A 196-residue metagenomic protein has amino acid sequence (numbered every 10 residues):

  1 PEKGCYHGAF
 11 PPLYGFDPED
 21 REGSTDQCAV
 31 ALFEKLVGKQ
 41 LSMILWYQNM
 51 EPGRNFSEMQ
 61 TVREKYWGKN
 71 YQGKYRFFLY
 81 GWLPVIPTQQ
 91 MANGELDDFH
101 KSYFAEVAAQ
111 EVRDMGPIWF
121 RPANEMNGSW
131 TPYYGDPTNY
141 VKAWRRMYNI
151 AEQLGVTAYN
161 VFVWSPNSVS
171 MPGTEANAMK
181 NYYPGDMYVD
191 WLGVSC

Functional and structural regions predicted by a protein language model:
P1-K3, K35-Q40, Y71-K74, V112-D114 (+1 more regions): Flexible, charged surface loops at secondary-structure boundaries
P1-M43, E152-G155: N-terminal module-boundary/linker segments of secreted carbohydrate-active enzymes
D17-V37, N55-K65, H100-A105, G173-P184: Short, acidic/polar
K39-E51, M179-C196: Aromatic- and acid-rich polysaccharide-binding/catalytic face of secreted or lumenal carbohydrate-active enzymes
W46-P166: Substrate-binding cleft of extracellular glycoside hydrolase catalytic domains
N167-M171: Short, catalytically relevant binding-site loops at active-site mouths
